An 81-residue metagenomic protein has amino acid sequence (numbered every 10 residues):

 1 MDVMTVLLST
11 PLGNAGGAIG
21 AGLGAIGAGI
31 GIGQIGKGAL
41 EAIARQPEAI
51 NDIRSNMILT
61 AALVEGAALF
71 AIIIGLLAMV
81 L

Functional and structural regions predicted by a protein language model:
M1-L81: Hydrophobic, small-residue-rich transmembrane alpha-helices and their short perimembrane loops in multi-pass membrane
